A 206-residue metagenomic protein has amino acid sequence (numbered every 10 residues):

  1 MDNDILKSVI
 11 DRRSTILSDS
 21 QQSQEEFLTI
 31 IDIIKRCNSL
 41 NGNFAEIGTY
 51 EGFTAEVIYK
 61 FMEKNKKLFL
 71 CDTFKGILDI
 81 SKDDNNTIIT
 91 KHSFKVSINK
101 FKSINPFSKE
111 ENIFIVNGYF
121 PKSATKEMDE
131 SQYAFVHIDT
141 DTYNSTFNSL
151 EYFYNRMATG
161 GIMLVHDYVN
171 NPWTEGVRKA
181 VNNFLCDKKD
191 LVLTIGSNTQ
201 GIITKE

Functional and structural regions predicted by a protein language model:
D2-Q24, I31, N38-E206: S-adenosylmethionine/decaboxylated-SAM
